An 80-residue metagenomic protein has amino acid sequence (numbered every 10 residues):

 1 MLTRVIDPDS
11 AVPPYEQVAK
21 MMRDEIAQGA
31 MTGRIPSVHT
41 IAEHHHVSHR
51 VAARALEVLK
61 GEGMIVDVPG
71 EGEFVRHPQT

Functional and structural regions predicted by a protein language model:
M1-H49, A53-V66, E71, H77-T80: Extreme N-terminal segment that seeds HTH/winged-HTH DNA-binding domains in transcriptional regulators
